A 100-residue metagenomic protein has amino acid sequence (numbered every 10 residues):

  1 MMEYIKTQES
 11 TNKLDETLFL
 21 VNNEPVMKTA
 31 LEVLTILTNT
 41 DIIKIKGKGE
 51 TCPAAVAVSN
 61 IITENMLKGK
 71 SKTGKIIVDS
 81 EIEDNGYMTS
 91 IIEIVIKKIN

Functional and structural regions predicted by a protein language model:
M1-I42, T51-N100: Long, charged, low-complexity intrinsically disordered regions
K48: Conserved strand-helix element at the start of the C-terminal RecA-like helicase core
